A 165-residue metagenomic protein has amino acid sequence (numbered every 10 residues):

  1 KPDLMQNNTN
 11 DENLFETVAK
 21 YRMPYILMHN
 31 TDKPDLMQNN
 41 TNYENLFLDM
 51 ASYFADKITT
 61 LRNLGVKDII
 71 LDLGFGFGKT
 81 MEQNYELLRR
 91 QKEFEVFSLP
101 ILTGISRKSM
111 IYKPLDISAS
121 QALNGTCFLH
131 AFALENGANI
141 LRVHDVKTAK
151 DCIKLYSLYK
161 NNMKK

Functional and structural regions predicted by a protein language model:
D3-N63, G78-K165: Active-site-adjacent loop and "lid" segments of alpha/beta metabolic enzymes
G74: Conserved Motif II region of HX4D acyltransferases
